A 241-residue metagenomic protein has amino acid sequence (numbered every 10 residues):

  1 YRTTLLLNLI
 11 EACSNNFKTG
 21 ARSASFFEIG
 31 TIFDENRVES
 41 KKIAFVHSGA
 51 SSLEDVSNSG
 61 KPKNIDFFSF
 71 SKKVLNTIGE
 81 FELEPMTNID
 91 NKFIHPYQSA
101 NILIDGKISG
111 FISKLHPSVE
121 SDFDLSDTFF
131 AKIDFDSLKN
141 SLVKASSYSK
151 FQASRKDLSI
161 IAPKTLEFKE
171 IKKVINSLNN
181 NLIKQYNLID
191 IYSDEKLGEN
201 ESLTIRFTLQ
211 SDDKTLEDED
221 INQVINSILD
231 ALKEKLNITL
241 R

Functional and structural regions predicted by a protein language model:
Y1-I43, I108, S113, P117-E120 (+1 more regions): Class II aminoacyl-tRNA synthetase-like tRNA-binding/catalytic domains
S14-T19, S48-A50, G79: Generic secondary-structure signature for well-ordered alpha-helical cores
F26-E28, F45, S51, S227: Domain-wide signal for the mature, well-folded portions of proteins, strongly enriched in nucleus-encoded organellar
T31, H47-G49, I104, F135: Short, structured patches in soluble enzyme cores that scaffold and shape functional sites
T31-D34, A50, I191-S193: Residues that form or immediately flank small-molecule/cofactor binding pockets and catalytic motifs
E35-P62: Long, highly charged, low-complexity internal segments
E54-R241: A carboxyl-terminal module marker
